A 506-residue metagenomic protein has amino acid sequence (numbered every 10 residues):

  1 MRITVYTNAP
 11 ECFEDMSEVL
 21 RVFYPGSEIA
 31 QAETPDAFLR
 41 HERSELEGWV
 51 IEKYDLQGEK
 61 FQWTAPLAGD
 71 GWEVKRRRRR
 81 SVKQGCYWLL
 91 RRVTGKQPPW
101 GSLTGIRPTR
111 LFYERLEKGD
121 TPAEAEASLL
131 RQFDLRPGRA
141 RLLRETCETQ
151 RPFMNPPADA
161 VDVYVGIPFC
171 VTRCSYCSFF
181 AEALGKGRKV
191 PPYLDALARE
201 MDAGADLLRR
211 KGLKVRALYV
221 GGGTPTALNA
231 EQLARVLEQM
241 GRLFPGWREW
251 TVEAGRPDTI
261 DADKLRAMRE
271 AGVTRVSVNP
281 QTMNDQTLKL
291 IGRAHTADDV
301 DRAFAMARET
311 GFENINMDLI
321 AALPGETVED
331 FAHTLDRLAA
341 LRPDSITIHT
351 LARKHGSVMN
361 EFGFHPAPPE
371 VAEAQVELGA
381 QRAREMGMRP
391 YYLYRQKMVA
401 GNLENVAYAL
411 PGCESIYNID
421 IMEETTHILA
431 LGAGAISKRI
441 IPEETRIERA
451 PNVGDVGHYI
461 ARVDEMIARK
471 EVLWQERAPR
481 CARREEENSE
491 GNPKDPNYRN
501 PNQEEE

Functional and structural regions predicted by a protein language model:
M1-R110, E114-G119, L197, P411-E506: Radical SAM enzyme core and accessory elements
I29-E33, G356-L431: A C-terminal junction/extension of Radical SAM enzymes
V50-K53, V165, V276-V278: Short beta-strand motif preference
L90-Q97, E117-V163, K211-G212: N-terminal [4Fe-4S]-dependent radical SAM core
A160-L194: Canonical Radical SAM [4Fe-4S] cluster-binding loop centered on the CxxxCxxC motif and its immediate flanking residues
D162, A217, E249, S345 (+2 more regions): Beta-sheet entry/capping signal
A181-G379: Conserved non-cysteine loop/helix-boundary elements of the Radical SAM core domain that shape
